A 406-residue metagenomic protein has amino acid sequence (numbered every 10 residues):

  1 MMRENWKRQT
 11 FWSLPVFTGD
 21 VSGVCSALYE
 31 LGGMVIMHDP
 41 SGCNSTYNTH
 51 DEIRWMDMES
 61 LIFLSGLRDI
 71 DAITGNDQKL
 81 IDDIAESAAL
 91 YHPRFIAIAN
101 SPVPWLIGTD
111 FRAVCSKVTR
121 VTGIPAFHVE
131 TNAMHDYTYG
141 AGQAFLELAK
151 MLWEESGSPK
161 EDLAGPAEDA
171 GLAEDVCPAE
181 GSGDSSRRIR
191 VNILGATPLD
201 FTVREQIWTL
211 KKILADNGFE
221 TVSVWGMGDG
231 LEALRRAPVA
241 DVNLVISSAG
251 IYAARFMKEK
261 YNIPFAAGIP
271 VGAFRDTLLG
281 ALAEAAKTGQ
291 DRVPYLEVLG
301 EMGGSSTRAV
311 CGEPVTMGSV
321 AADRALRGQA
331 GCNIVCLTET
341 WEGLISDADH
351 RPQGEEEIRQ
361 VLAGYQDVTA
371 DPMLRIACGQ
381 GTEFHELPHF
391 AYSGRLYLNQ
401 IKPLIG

Functional and structural regions predicted by a protein language model:
M1-G406: An N-terminal assembly and electron-transfer interface module characteristic of large anaerobic redox and radical
